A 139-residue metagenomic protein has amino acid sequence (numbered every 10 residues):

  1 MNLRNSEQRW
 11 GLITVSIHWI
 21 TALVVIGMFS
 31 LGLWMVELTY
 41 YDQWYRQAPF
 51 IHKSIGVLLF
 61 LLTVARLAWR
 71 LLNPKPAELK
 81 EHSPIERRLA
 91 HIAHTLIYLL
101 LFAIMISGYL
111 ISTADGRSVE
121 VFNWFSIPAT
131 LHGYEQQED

Functional and structural regions predicted by a protein language model:
M1-D139: Membrane-embedded alpha-helical bundles that constitute the cytochrome b-like, heme-associated redox core of multi-pass
